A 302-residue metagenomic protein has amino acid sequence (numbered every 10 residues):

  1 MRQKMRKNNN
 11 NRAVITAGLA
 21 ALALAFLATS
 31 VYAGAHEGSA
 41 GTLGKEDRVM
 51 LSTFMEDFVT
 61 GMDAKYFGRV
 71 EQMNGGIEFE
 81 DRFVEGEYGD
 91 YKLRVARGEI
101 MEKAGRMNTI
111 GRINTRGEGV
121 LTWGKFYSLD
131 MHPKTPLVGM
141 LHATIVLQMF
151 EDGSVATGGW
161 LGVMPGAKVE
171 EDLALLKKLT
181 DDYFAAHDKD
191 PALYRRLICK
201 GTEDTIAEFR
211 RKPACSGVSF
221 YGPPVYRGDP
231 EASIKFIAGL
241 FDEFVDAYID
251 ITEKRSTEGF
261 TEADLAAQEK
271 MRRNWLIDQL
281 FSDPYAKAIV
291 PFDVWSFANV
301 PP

Functional and structural regions predicted by a protein language model:
K7-G18: Bacterial N-terminal signal peptides that target proteins for export
G18-A28: Bacterial N-terminal signal peptides
A33-A35: Boundary at the C-terminal end of the N-terminal hydrophobic targeting segment
G38, W123-F126, S154-M164, R210-D229: Glycine-rich, often proline-containing surface loops adjacent to acidic residues and nearby aromatics that form
G41-R116, S233-K235, I249-K254, A266-W295: Gly/Pro-rich turn-and-neighbor structural signature
G86-T157: Internal mixed beta-strand/loop scaffold within catalytic domains of large alpha/beta enzymes
E151-Y194: Compact, glycine/acidic-enriched structural inserts
D190-W275, Q279: A contiguous, surface-oriented mixed alpha/beta subdomain in the mid-to-C-terminal portion of proteins that forms
